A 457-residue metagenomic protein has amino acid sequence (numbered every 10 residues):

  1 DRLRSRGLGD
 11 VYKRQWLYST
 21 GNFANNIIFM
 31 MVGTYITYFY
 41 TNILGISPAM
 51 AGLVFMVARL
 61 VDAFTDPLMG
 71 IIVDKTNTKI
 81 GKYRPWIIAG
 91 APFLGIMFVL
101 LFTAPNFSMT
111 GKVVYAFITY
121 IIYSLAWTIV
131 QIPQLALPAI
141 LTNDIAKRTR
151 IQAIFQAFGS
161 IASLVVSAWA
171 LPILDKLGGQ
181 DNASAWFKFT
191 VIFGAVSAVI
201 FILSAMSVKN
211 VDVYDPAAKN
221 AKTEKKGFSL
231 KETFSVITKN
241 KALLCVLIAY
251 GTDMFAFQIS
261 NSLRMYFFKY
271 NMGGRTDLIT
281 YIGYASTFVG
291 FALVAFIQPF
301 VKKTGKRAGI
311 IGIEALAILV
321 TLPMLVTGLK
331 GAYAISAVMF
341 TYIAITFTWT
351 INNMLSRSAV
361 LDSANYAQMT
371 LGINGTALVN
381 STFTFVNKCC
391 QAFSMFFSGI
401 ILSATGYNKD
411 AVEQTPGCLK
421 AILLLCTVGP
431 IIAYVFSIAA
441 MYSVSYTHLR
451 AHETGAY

Functional and structural regions predicted by a protein language model:
R6, D10-R450: Membrane-embedded alpha-helical bundles of multi-pass transporters/translocases, especially carrier/permease families
A451-Y457: A short, hydrophobic C-terminal helix/tail in secreted or cell-surface proteins
